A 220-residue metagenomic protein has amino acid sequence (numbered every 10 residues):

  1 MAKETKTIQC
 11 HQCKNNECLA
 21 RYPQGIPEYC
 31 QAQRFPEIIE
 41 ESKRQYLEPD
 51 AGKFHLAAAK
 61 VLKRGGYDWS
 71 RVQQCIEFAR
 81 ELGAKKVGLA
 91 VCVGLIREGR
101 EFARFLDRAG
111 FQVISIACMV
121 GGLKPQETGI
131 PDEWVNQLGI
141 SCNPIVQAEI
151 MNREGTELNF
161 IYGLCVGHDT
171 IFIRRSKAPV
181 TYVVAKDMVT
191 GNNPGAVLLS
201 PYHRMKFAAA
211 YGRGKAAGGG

Functional and structural regions predicted by a protein language model:
M1-G220: An N-terminal assembly and electron-transfer interface module characteristic of large anaerobic redox and radical
